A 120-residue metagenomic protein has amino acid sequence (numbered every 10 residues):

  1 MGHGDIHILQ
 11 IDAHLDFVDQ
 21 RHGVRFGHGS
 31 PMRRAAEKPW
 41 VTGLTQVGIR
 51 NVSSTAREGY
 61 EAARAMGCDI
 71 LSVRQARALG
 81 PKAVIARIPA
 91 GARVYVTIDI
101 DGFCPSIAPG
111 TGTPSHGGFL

Functional and structural regions predicted by a protein language model:
M1-L120: Conserved alpha-helical scaffold segments that buttress catalytic/binding sites
